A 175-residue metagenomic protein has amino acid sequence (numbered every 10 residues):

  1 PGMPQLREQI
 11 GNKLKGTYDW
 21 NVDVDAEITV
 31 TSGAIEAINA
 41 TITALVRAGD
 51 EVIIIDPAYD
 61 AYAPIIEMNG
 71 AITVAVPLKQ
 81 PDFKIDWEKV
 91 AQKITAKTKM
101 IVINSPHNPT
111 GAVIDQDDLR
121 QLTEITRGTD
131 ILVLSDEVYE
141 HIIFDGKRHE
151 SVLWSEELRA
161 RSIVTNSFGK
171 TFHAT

Functional and structural regions predicted by a protein language model:
P1-G33, A40, K89: N-terminal small-domain helix-loop-helix segment of the aminotransferase-like
V22-I28, A48-E51, K97, R159-S162: Short acidic capping loops at alpha-helix termini that bridge into adjacent secondary structure
A44-I66: Conserved PLP-anchoring active-site segment centered on the Schiff-base-forming lysine
D50, A71, G128-L132, L158-A160: A short helix->loop->beta-strand "cap" motif at the edges of active sites that frequently abuts
M68-V74: A short helix-loop-beta submotif of the ANL/AMP-binding
L78-L153: Active-site phosphate-binding strand-loop segment of PLP-dependent enzymes
W154-T175: Active-site PLP attachment segment
